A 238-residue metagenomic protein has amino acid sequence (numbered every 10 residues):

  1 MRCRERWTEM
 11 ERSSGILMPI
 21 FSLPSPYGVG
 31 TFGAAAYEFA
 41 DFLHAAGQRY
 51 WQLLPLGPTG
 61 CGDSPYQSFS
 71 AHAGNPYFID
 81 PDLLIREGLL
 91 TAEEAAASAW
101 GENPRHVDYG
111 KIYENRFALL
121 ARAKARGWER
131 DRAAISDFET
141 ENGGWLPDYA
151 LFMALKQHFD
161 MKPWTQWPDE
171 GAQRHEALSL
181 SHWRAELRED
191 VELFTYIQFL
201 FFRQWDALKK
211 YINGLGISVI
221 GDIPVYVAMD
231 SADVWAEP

Functional and structural regions predicted by a protein language model:
M1-E9: Short, Lys/Arg-enriched N-terminal segments with co-localized hydrophobic residues within the first ~10-30 amino acids
E11-P238: Acidic/aromatic-lined carbohydrate-recognition and catalytic surfaces of CAZymes acting on diverse glycans
